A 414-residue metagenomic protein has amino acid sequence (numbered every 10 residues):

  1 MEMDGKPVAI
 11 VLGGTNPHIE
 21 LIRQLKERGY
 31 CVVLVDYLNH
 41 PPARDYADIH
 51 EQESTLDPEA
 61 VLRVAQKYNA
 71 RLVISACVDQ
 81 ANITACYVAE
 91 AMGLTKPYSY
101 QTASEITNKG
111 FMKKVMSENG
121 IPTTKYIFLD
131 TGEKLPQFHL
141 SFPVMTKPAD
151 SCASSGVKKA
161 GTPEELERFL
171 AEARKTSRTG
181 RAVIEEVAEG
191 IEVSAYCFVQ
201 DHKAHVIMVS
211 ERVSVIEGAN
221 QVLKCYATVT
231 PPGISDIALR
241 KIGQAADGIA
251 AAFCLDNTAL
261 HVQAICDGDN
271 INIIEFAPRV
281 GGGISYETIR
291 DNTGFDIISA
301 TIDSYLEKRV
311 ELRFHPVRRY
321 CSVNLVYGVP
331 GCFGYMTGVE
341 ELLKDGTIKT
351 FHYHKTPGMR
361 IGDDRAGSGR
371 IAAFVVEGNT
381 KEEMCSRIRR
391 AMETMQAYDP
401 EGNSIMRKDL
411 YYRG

Functional and structural regions predicted by a protein language model:
M1-T102, V310, G328, K355-G369 (+1 more regions): ATP-binding N-terminal substructure of ATP-dependent carboxylate-amine bond-forming enzymes
E90-G156, P163: A conserved helix-loop-beta module that forms one wall/lid of the active-site cleft in ATP-utilizing catalytic domains
P122-T124, P143-T146, V157-S194, V209-S210 (+3 more regions): Conserved ATP-binding module of the ATP-grasp superfamily
V144, H205, N272-E275: Protein kinase-like catalytic core scaffold
G161, C197, V326-V329, F374-T380: Short beta-strand-to-loop capping motifs
E164, V187-E189, C197-L255, A259 (+3 more regions): ATP-dependent carboxylate/phosphate-activation module, predominantly the ATP-grasp catalytic core and closely related
L260, A300, L342-R360: A structural supersecondary motif
R309-T347: A glycine-rich beta-turn/hairpin centered on an aromatic-Pro dipeptide
